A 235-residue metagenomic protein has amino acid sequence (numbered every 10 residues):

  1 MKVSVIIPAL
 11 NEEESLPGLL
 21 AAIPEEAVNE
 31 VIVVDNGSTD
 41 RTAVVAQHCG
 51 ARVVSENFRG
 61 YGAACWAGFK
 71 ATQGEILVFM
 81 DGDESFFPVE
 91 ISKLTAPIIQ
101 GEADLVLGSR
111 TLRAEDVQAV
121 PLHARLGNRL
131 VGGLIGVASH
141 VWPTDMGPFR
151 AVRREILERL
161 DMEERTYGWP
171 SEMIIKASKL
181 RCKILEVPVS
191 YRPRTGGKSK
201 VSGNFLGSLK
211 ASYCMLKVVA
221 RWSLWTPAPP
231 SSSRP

Functional and structural regions predicted by a protein language model:
K2-S4, E30, E172: Cell-envelope/extracellular polymer assembly enzymes that use nucleotide-activated donors
I7-G18, G37: Active-site beta-to-alpha loop of glycosyltransferases that engages the nucleotide-sugar donor
A21-N29: Short, acidic, metal-binding catalytic loop of nucleotide-sugar glycosyltransferases
D35-A43: A conserved acidic beta->alpha catalytic loop
N36, M80-G82: Active-site acidic Asp-centered loop
N57-R59, A63-A71, V89-Y167, R194-L216 (+1 more regions): Acceptor/aglycone-binding surface of glycosyltransferases and processive sugar-polymer synthases
L77: Short aromatic/hydrophobic "clamp" motif used to bind/position activated sugar donors
V141, R165, I174-R192: Catalytic donor-sugar/metal-binding loop of nucleotide-sugar-dependent glycosyltransferases
